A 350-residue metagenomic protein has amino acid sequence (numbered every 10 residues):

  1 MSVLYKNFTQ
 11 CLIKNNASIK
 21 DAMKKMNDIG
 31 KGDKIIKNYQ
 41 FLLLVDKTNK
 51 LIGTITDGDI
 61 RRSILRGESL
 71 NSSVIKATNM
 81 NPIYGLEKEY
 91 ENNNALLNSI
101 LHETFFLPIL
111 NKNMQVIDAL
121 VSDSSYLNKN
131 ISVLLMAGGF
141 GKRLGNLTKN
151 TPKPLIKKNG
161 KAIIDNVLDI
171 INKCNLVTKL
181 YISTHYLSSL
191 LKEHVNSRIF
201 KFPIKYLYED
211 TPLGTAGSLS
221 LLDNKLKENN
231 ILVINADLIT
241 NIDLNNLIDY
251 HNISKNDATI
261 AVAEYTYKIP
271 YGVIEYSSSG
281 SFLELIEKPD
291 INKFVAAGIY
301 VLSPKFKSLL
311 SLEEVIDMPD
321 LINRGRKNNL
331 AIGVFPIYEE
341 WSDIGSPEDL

Functional and structural regions predicted by a protein language model:
M1-C11, A17-K20, S72-P82, T148: Bateman (tandem CBS) regulatory domains
C11-Y39, V45-D46, I64, Y84-T104 (+1 more regions): The conserved cystathionine-beta-synthase
K37-Y39, L43, K50-L65, H102-T104 (+2 more regions): Short beta->alpha transition motifs characteristic of CBS
L65, S132, K161-N235, N246 (+1 more regions): Conserved N-terminal catalytic core of the sugar/cofactor nucleotidyltransferase
V121-N150: N-terminal nucleotide-binding beta1-loop-alpha1 segment
F140, A236-L238: Active-site metal-binding loops of divalent metal-dependent hydrolases
L232, I239, N245-N252, Y265-K268 (+1 more regions): Catalytic-core segments of class I nucleotidyltransferases/pyrophosphorylases that form NMP-activated intermediates
S254-E264: A short, conserved acidic/glycine-rich loop-to-beta-strand motif that forms the donor nucleotide-sugar/metal
